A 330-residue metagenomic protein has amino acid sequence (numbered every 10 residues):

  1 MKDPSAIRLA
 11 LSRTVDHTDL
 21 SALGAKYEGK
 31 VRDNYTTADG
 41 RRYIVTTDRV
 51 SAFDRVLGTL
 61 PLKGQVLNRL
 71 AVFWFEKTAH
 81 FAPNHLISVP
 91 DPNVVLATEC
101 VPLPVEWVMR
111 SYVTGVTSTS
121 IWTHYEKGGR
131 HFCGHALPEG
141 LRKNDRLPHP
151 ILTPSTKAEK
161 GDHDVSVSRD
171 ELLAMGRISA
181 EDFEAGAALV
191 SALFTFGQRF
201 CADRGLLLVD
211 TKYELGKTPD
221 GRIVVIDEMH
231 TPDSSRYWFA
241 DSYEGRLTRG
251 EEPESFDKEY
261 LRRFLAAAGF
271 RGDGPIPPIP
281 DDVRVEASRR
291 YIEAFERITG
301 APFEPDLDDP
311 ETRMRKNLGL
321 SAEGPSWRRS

Functional and structural regions predicted by a protein language model:
K2-A158, R271-P278, D282-S330: Active-site loop/lid in soluble adenylation, ligation, and acyl-transfer enzymes
R41, P102-P104, G205-L208, P219-I223: Coil-to-beta-strand transition motifs
E76, A174, A202, A266 (+1 more regions): Short polybasic/polar patches that bind polyanions
P90-N93, C201-K217: A short glycine-rich, hydrophobically flanked beta-strand micro-motif that places a catalytic Asp/Glu for divalent metal
L147-A180: A short mid-domain helix/strand-loop element embedded in enzyme catalytic domains that forms or borders the active-site
I178-V209: A long amphipathic alpha-helix within ATP-dependent nucleotide-binding catalytic cores
V209, E214-K258: Catalytic activation segment of kinase domains across protein kinase-like and atypical kinase folds
R249-D281, E286: C-lobe/activation-segment region of protein kinase-like
